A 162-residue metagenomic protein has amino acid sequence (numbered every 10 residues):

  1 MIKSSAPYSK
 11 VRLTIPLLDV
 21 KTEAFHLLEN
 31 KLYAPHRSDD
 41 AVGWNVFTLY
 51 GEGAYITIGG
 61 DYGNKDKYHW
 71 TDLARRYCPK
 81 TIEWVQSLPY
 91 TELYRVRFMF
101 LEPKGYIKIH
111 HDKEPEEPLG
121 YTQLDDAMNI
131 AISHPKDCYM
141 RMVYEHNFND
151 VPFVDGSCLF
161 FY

Functional and structural regions predicted by a protein language model:
M1-Y90: Non-heme Fe(II)/2-oxoglutarate
L49-E52, G59-D61, M99-L101, S133 (+1 more regions): Structured loops at beta-to-helix junctions and adjacent beta-edge loops in soluble globular domains
I82-F160: Catalytic core of non-heme Fe(II) oxygenases with the double-stranded beta-helix
